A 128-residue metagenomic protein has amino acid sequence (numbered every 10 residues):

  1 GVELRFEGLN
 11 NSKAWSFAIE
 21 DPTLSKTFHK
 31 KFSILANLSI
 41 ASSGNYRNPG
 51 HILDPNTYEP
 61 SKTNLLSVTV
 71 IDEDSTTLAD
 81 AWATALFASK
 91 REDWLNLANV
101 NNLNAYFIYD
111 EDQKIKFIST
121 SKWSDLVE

Functional and structural regions predicted by a protein language model:
G1-E128: Mature catalytic core of soluble alpha/beta enzymes
